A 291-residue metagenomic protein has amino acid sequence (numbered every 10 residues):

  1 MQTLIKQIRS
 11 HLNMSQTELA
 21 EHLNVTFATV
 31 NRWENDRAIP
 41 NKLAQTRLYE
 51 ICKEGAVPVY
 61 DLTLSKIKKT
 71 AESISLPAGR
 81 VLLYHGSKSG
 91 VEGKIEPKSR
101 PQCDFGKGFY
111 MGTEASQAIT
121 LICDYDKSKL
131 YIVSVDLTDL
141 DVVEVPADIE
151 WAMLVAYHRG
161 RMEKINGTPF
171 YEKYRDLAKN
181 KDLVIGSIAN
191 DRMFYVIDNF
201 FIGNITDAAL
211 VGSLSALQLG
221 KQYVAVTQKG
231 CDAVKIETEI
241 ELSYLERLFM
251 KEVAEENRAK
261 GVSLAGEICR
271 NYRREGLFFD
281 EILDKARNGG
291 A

Functional and structural regions predicted by a protein language model:
M1, S10-H11, Y49, S75 (+4 more regions): Beta-strand-enriched accessory nucleic-acid recognition/scaffold domains that flank the catalytic cores of large
L4-L19: Short basic helix-loop element that most often maps to the first helix and adjoining turn of HTH DNA-binding modules
I8, N41-D61: DNA major-groove recognition helix of helix-turn-helix/homeodomain DNA-binding modules
N24-P40: Recognition helix of helix-turn-helix/homeodomain-like DNA-binding domains that insert into the DNA major groove
Y49, P58-D104, C123, G276-A291: ADP-ribose/NAD+-binding catalytic cleft of ART/PARP-like enzymes
K66-I67, R80, P97-K107, T113-R175: ADP-ribosyltransferase catalytic core
D139-A291: Active-site and NAD+-binding cores of ADP-ribose-processing enzymes
